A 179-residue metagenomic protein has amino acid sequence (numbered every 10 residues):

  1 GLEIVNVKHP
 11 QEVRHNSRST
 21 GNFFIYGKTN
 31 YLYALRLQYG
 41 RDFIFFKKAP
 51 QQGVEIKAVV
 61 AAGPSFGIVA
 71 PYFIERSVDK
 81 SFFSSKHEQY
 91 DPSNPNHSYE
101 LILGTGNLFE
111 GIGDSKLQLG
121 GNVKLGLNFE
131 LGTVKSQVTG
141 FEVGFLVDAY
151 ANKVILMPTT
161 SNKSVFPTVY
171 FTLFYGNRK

Functional and structural regions predicted by a protein language model:
G1-R36, G40-Q51: Outer-membrane beta-barrel translocator/channel fold
L2-I4, L37, A58-A62, V143-F145 (+1 more regions): Membrane-embedded beta-strand positions of outer-membrane beta-barrel proteins
Y26-Y31, Q51-V54, G113-L117, T159-K163: Replace "Gram-negative outer membrane beta-barrel proteins" with "bacterial and organellar outer membrane beta-barrel
Y33-L37, A58, L119-L125, V165-F171: Hydrophobic, lipid-facing positions within transmembrane beta-strands of outer-membrane proteins
L35-R41, Q51-E75: Extracellular-facing segments of soluble proteins and assemblies that are Gly/Ser/Thr-biased and enriched in aromatics
G40-F45, S77-F83, S164-Y170: Noncatalytic linker/hinge segments flanking ATPase motor cores
A61-E142, V147-N162, Y175-N177: Outer-membrane beta-barrel transmembrane domain signature
V169-K179: Alpha-helical transmembrane segments of multi-pass integral membrane proteins, characterized by long hydrophobic
